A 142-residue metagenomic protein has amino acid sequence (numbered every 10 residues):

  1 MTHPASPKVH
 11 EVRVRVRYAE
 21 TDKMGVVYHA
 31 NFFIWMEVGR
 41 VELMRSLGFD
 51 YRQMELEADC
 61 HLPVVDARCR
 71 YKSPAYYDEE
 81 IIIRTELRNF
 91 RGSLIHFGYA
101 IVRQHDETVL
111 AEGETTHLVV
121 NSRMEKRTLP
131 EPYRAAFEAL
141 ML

Functional and structural regions predicted by a protein language model:
T2-F49: Catalytic strand-loop segment that frames the active site of acyl-thioester-processing enzymes
T2-V12, R45, Y76-Y77, L87-L142: HotDog/MaoC-like acyl-thioester-processing domains
V14-Y18, Y71, V119: Hydrophobic residues in beta-strands and at strand termini
D22, F49, E57, T115 (+1 more regions): Residue-level signal for pocket-adjacent positions within structured domains
V27, L62-V64, L110: A broad, structural micro-motif
F32-W35, H61-P63, G98, T116: Residue-level recognition of specific faces of alpha-helices
L43-N89, S93-I95: Hydrophobic beta-strand-centered segment that forms part of the acyl-chain substrate-binding groove
